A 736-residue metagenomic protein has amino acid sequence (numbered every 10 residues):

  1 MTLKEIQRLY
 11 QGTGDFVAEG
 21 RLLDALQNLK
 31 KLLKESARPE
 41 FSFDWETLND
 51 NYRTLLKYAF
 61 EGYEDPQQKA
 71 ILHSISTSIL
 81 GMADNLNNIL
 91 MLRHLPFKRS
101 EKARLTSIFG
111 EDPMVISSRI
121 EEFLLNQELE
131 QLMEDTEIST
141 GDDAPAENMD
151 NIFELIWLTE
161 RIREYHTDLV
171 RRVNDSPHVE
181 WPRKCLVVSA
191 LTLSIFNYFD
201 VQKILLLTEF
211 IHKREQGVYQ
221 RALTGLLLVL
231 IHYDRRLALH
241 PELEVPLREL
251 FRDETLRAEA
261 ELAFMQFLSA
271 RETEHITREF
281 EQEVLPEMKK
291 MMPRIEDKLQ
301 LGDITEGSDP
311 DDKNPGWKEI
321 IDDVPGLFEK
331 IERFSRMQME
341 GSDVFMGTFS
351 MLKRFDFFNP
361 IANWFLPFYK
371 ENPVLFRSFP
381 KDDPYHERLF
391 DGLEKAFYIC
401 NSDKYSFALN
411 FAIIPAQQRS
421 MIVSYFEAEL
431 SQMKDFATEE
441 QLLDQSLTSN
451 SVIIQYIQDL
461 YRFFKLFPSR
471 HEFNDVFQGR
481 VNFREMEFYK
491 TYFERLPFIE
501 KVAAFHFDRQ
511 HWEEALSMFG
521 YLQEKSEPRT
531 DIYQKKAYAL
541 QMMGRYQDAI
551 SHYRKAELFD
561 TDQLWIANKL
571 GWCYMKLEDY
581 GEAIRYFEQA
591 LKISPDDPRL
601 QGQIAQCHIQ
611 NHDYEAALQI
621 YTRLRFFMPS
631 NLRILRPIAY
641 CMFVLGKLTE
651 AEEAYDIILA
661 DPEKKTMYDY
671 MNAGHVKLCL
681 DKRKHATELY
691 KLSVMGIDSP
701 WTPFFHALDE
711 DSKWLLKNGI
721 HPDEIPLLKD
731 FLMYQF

Functional and structural regions predicted by a protein language model:
M1-R8, D15-F16, S100-I120, T136-D143 (+2 more regions): TPR-adjacent "capping" and linker segments in tetratricopeptide-repeat scaffold/adaptor proteins
Y369-D560: Alpha-solenoid helical-repeat scaffolds
F498, D531-I532, I566, L600 (+3 more regions): TPR alpha-solenoid repeat register
